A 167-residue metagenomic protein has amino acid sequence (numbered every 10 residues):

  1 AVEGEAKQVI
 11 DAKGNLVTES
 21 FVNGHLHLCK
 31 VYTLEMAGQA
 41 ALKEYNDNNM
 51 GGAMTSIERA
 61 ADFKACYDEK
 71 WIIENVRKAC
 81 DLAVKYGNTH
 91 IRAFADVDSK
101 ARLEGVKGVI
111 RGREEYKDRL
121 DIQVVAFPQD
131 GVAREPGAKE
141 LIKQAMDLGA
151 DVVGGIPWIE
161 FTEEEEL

Functional and structural regions predicted by a protein language model:
A1-T18: Histidine-rich, glycine-flanked metal-binding segment
G14, H25, G87, V153: Divalent metal-coordination and catalytic microenvironments
N15-A37: Di-metal (Zn2+ and/or Mg2+/Mn2+) metal-binding site signature of metallo-dependent hydrolases with the MBL/beta-CASP
V22, H90-R92, R119-V125, D151-G154: Structural preference for beta-strand elements that scaffold enzyme active sites
G24, M54-S99: Hydrophobic alpha-helical hairpins/lids featuring a short glycine-rich hinge
Y32-I72, G149: Active-site gating loops and adjacent loop-to-helix segments of metal-dependent hydrolytic enzymes
I57-N75, V125-G137, P157-F161: Active-site mouth loops of central-metabolism enzymes
E104-D118, R134-L167: Histidine/acidic residue-rich metal-binding segments in metalloenzymes
